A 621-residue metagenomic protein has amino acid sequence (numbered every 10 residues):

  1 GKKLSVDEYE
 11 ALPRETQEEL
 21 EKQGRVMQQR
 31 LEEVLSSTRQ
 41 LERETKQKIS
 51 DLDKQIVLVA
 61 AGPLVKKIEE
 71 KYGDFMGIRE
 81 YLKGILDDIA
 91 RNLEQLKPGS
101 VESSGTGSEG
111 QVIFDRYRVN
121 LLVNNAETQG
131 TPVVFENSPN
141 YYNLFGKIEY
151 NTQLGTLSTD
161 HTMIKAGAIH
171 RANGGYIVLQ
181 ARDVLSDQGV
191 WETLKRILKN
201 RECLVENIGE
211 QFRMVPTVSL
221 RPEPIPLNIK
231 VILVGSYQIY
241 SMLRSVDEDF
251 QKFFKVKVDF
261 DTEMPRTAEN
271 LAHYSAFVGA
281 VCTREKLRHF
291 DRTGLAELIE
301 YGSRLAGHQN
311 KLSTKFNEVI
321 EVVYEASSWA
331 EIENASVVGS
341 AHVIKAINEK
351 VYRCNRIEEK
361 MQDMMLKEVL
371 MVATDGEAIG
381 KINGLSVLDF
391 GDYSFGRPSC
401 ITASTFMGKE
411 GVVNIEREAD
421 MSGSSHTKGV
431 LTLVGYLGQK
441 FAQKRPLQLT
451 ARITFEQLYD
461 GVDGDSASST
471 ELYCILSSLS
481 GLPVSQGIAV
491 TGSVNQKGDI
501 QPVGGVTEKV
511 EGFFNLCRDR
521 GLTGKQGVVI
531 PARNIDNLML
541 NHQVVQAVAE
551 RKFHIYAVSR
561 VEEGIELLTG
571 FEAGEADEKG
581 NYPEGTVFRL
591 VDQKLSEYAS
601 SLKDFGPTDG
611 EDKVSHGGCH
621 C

Functional and structural regions predicted by a protein language model:
G1-R244, D249-T267, L271, S275-R292 (+6 more regions): Conserved ASCE/P-loop NTPase catalytic core
D160-I169, G175-Q188, E192-L194, K199-N200 (+5 more regions): Peripheral, non-AAA+ core regions of ATP-driven protein-machinery
